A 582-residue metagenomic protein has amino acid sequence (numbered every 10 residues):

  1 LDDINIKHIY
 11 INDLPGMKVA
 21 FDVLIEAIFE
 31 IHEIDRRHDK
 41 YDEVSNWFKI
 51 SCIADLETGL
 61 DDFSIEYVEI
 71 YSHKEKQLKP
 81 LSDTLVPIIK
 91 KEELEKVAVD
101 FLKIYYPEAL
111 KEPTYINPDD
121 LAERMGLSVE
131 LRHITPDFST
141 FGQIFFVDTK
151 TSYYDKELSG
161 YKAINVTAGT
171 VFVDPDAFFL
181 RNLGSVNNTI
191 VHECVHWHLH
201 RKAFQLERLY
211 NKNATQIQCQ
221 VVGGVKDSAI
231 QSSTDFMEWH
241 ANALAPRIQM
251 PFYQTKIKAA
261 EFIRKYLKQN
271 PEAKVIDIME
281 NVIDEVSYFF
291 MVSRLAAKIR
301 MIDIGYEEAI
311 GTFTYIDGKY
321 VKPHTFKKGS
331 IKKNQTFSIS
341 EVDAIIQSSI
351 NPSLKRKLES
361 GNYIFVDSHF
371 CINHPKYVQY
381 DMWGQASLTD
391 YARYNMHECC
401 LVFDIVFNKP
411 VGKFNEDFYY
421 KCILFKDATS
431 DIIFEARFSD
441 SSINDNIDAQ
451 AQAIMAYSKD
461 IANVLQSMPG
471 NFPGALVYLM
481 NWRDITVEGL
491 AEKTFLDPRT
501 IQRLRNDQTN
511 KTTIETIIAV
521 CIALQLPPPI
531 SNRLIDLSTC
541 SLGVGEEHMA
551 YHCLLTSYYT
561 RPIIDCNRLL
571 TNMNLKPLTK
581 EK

Functional and structural regions predicted by a protein language model:
L1-D22, Q254-I443: Pan-zinc metallopeptidase signature
L1-K150, V402, N408-A449: A metal-dependent hydrolase signature that marks the N-terminal structural subdomain at the beginning of catalytic folds
E130-I190, C194, H200-E207: Active-site scaffold of zinc-dependent metalloenzymes
G184-N188, L199-S233, E261: Post-HEXXH active-site segment of zinc metalloproteases
A229-P271: Short helix/loop segments within enzyme catalytic domains that coordinate or immediately flank catalytic cofactors
A453-G489, I563-K582: A short, Lys/Arg-rich alpha-helix, primarily the initiator
F495-T512, D536-T539: Recognition helix of helix-turn-helix/homeodomain-like DNA-binding domains that insert into the DNA major groove
Q508-I522: Short, basic-rich loop-to-helix N-cap that marks the start of a DNA-contacting helix
